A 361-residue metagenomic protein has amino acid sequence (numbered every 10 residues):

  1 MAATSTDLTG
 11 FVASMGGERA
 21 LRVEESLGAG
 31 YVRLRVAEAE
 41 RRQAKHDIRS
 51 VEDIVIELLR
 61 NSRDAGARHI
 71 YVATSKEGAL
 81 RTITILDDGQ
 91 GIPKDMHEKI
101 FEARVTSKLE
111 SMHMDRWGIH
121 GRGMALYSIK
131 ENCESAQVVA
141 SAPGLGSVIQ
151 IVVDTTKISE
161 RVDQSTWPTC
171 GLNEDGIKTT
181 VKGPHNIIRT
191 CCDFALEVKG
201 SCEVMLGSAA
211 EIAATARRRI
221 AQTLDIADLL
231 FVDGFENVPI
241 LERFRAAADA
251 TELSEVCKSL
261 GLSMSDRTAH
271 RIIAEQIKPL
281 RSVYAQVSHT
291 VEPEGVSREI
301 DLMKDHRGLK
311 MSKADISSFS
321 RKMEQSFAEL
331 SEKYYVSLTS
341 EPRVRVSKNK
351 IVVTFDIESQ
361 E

Functional and structural regions predicted by a protein language model:
M1-L59, I177-E361: Bergerat-fold GHKL ATPase/HATPase_c domain
K45-E77, A125-K130: Conserved ATP-binding N-box helix of the HATPase_c
Y71-A73, Q137, R343: Short, surface-exposed charged micro-motifs
V72, T82-T84: Hydrophobic/aromatic residues in the conserved F-box-adjacent beta-strands of the Bergerat ATP-binding
E77-A79, P143-G144: Short strand-connecting beta-turns/loops that link adjacent beta-strands
D87: Acidic ATP/Mg2+-coordinating residue in the GHKL
I92-V153: Flexible ATP-lid and adjacent glycine-rich G1/G2 motifs of the Bergerat
V138-L145, T155-K178: C-terminal end segment of the histidine kinase catalytic
